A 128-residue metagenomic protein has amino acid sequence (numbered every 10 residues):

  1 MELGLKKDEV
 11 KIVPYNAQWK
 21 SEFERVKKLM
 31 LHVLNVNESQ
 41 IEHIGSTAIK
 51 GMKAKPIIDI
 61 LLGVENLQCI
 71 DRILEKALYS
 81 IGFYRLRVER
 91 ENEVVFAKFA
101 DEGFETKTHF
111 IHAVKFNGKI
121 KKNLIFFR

Functional and structural regions predicted by a protein language model:
M1-K55, V64-E75, Y79-R128: Catalytic core of pol beta-like nucleotidyltransferases
